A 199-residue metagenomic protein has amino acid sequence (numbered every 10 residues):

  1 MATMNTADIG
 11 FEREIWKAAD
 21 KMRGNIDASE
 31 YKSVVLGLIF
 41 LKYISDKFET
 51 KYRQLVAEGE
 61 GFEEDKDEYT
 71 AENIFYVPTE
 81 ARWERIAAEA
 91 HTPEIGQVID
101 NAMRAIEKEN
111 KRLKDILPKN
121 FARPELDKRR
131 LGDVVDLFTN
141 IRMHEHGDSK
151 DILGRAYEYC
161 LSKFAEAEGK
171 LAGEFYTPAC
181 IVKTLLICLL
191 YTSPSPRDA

Functional and structural regions predicted by a protein language model:
M1-L190: Non-catalytic, mostly N-terminal accessory regions of nucleic-acid modification and defense proteins
Y191-A199: Single conserved hydrophobic/aromatic residue that forms the stacking wall/gate of nucleotide- or nucleobase-binding
